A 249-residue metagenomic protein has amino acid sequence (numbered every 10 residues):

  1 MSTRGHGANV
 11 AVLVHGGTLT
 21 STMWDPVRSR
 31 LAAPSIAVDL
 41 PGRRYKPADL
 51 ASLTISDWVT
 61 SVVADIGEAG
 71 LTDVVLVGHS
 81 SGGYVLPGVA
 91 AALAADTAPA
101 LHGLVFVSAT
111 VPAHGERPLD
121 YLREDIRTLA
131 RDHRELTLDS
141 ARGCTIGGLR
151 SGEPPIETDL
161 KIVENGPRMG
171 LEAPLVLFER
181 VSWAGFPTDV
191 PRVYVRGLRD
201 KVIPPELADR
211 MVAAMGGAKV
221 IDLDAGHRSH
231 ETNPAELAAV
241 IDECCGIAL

Functional and structural regions predicted by a protein language model:
H6-P47: Conserved HGGG/HGGXW glycine-rich cap/lid loop of the alpha/beta-hydrolase fold
V14-G17, H79-S80, A109, G197: Glycine-rich His-Gly loop
L40-V75, A91-D96, P118-R123: Active-site loop/oxyanion-hole signature of alpha/beta-hydrolase fold enzymes
G78-G82, L86: Gly/Ala-rich beta-loop-alpha elbow adjacent to hydrolase catalytic centers
A91, A98-R142, P174-L177, P204: Flexible "cap/lid" loop of the alpha/beta hydrolase fold
L138-D189: Conserved alpha/beta-hydrolase catalytic His-Asp/Glu region
E172-P234, A239: Conserved serine/cysteine hydrolase catalytic core
